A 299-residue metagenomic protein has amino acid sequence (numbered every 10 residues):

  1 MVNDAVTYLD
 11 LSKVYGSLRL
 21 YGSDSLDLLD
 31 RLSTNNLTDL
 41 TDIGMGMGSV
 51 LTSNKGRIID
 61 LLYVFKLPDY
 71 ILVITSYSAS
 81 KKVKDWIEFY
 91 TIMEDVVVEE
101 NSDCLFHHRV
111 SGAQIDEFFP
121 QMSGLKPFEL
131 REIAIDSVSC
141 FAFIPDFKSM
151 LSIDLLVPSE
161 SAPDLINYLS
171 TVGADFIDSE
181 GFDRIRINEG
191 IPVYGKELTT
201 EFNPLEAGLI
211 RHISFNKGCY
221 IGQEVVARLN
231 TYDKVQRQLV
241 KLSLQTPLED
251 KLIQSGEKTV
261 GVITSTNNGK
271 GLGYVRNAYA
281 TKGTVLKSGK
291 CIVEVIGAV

Functional and structural regions predicted by a protein language model:
M1-L61, F65: Acidic, proline/glycine-enriched N-terminal capping motif
T7-Y21, Y63-P192: Acidic, low-complexity central loop/insert segments
R19-S25, L32, T38-D39, V110-E117 (+1 more regions): Short, surface-exposed ligand-recognition loops at beta-strand->loop->(often short) alpha-helix junctions that present
L32-T38, I87-I92, L169-A174, N230 (+2 more regions): Short, solvent-exposed amphipathic alpha-helical segments in soluble enzyme and RNA/protein-processing domains
D42-M47, K126-I133, G190, G195 (+3 more regions): Glycine-centered loop/turn motifs
R57, L62, I185, A207-I213 (+2 more regions): Glycine-rich, small/acidic residue-mixed loop/short-helix segments
D154-V240: Anionic-ligand-binding alpha/beta catalytic cores of soluble enzymes and soluble regulatory domains that recognize
